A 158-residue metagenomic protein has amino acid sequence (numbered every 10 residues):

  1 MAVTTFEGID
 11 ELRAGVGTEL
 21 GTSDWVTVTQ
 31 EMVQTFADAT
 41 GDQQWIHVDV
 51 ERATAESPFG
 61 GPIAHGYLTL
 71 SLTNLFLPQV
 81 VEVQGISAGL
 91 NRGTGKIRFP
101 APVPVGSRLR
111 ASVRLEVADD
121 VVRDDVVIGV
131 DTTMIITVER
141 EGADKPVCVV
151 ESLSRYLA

Functional and structural regions predicted by a protein language model:
M1-A14, V103-A158: HotDog/MaoC-like acyl-thioester-processing domains
A2-N91: Hot-dog-fold acyl-thioester-processing enzymes
T94-F99: Short alpha-helix capping/helix-loop boundary micro-motifs
